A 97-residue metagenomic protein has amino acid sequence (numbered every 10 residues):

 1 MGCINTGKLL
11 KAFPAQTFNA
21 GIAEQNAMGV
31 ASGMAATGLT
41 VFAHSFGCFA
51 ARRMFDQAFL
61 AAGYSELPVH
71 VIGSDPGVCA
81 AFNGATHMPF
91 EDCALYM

Functional and structural regions predicted by a protein language model:
M1-M97: Thiamine diphosphate
